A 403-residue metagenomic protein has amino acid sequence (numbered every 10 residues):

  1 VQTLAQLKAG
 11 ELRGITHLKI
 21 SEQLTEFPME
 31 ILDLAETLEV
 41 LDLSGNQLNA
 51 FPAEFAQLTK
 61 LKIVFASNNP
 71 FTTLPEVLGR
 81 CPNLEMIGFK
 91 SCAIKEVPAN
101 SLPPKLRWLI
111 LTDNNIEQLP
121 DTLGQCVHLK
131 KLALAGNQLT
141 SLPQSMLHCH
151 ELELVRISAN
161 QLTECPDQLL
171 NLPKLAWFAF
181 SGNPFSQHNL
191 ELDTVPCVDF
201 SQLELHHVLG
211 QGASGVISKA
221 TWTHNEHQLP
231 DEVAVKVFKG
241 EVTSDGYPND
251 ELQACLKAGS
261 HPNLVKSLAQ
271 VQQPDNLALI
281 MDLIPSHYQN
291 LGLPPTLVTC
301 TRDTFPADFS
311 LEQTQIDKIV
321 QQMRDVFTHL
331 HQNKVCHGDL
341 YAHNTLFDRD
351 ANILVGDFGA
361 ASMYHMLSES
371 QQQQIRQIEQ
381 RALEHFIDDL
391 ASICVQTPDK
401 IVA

Functional and structural regions predicted by a protein language model:
V1-A53, Q57-T112, Q118-D121, P173-A213 (+2 more regions): The feature captures the LRR N-terminal capping module
G215-A254: ATP-binding glycine-rich loop module of kinase domains
Q253-P262: Structural motif at the C-terminus of the N-lobe alphaC helix and the adjacent alphaC-beta4 loop of the Hanks-type
K266-L277: Short beta-strand micro-motifs within the conserved protein kinase catalytic domain, predominantly in the N-lobe
I319-V320: Activation segment signature within eukaryotic-like protein kinase domains
F327, H331-F347: Catalytic-loop of the protein kinase fold
N344-G356: Conserved protein kinase catalytic/activation segment
L354, G359-V402: C-lobe/activation-segment region of protein kinase-like
